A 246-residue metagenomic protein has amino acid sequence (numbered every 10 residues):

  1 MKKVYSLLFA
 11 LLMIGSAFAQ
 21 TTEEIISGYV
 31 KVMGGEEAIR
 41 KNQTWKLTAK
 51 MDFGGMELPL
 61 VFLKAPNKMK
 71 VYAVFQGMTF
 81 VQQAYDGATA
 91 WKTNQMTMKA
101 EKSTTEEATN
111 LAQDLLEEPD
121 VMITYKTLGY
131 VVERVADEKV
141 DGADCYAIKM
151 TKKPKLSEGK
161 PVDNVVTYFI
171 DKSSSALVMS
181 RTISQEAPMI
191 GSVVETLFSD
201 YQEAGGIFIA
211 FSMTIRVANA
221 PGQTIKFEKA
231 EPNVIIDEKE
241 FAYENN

Functional and structural regions predicted by a protein language model:
M1-V4: Positively charged n-region of N-terminal signal peptides that target proteins for export
S6-I14: Hydrophobic helical h-region of N-terminal Sec-dependent signal peptides in bacterial secretory/periplasmic proteins
G15-A19: Sec/Tat signal peptide C-region and signal peptidase I cleavage site
Q20-S27, K31, T89-K160, A187-I190 (+1 more regions): Flexible, processing/modification-adjacent segments and terminal tails in exported/periplasmic/extracellular proteins
E23-M98, L128-A136: N-terminal mature ectodomain segment of secretory-pathway/periplasmic proteins
D52-M56, V74-G77, D141, G205 (+1 more regions): Short strand-coil-strand connectors
G77-T79, M98-K99, S184-E186, V217: Short, surface-exposed beta-strand-loop junctions and turns on beta-sheet-rich folds
D144-Y243: Gly/Pro-enriched, hydrophobic low-complexity segments that function as extracytoplasmic propeptides/linkers
